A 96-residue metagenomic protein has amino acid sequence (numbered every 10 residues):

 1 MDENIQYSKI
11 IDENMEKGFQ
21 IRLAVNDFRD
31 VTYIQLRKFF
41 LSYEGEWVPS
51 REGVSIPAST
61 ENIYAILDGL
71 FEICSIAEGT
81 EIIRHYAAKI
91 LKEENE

Functional and structural regions predicted by a protein language model:
M1-M15: Negatively charged, low-complexity tracts enriched in Asp/Glu with abundant Ser/Thr
D12, V25, F40-L41, A87 (+1 more regions): Sequence-pattern detector for short linear motifs and compositional/periodic biases rather than a specific fold
M15, Y43, A58: Solvent-exposed, flexible loop/coil residues
G18: Polyanion-binding surface elements
R22-E52: A short, structured beta-strand/loop element
E52-E96: Mixed-charge, Lys/Arg-enriched low-complexity segments
